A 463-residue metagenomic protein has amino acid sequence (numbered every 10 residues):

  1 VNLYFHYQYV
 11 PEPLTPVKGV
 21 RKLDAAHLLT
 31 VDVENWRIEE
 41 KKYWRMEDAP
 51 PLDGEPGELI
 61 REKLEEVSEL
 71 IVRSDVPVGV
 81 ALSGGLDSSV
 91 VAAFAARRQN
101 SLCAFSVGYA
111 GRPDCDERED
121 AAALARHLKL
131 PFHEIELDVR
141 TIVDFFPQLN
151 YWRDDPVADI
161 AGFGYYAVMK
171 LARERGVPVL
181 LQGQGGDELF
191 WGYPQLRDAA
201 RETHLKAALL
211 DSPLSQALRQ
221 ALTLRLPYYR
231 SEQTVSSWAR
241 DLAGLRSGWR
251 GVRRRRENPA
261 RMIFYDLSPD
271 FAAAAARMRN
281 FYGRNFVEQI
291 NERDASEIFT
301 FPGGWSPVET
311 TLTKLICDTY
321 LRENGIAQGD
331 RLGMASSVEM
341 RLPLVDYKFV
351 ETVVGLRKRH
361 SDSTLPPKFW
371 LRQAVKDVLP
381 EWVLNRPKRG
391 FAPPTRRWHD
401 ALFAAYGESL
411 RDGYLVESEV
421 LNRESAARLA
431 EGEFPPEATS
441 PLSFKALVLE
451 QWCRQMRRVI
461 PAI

Functional and structural regions predicted by a protein language model:
V1-L52: N-terminal segments that mediate ammonia production and transfer in glutamine-dependent amidotransferase systems
L3-V10, L315-E323, P441-R457: Short, hydrophobic/amphipathic alpha-helical patches that form generic packing surfaces within helical domains
V17-R21, A158, T310, E437-A438: Short Gly/Pro-enriched turn/cap motifs at secondary-structure boundaries
R21-L23, R173, T313, C317 (+1 more regions): A short catalytic or substrate-binding loop motif that flags glycine-/basic-rich loops and adjacent residues that bind
V33-E34, R45-I290, R331-V378, T395-R396 (+4 more regions): ATP-dependent adenylate-handling active sites, centered on carboxylate activation for C-N bond formation
E292-P307, V354, S418-E437: Short amphipathic alpha-helical segments and their helix-coil junctions
E323-A327, D400: Short, motif-level signal for alpha-helix interfacial/capping segments enriched in acidic residues and aromatics/proline
L379-P436: PAPS-dependent sulfotransferase catalytic core
